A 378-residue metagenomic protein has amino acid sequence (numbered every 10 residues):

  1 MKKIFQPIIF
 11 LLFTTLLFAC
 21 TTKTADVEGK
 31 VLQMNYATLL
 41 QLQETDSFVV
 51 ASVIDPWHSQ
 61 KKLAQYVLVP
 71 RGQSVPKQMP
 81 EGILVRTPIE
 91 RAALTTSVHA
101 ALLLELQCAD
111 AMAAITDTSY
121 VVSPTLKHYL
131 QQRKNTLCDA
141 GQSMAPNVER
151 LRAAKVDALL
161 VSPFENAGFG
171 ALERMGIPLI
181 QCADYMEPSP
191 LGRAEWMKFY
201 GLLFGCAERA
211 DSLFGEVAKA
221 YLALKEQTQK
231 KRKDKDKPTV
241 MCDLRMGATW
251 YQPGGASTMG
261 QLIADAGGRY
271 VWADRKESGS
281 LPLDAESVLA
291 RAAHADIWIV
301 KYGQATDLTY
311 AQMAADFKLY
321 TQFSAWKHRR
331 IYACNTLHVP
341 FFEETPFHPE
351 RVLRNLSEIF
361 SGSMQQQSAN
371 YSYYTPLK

Functional and structural regions predicted by a protein language model:
M1-D26, L356: Bacterial Sec-dependent N-terminal signal peptides
C20-A100, R209-M241, K327, P340 (+2 more regions): Bacterial Sec-exported substrate-binding components of ABC uptake systems
S52, W57-R152, L160-F164: A short, structured surface patch at a secondary-structure boundary
P88, V98-L102, C108, N147 (+9 more regions): Stable alpha-helical elements in mature extracytoplasmic
C108, M175-I177, A266-G267, K327: Short, structured coil segments at secondary-structure junctions
A153-T249, A273-D274, R330, L337-K378: Extracytoplasmic substrate-binding proteins
F164-R174, Y302-A314: A ligand-binding cleft/hinge motif common to bilobed small-molecule-binding domains
K219, L224-Q312: Flexible, glycine-rich surface segments
